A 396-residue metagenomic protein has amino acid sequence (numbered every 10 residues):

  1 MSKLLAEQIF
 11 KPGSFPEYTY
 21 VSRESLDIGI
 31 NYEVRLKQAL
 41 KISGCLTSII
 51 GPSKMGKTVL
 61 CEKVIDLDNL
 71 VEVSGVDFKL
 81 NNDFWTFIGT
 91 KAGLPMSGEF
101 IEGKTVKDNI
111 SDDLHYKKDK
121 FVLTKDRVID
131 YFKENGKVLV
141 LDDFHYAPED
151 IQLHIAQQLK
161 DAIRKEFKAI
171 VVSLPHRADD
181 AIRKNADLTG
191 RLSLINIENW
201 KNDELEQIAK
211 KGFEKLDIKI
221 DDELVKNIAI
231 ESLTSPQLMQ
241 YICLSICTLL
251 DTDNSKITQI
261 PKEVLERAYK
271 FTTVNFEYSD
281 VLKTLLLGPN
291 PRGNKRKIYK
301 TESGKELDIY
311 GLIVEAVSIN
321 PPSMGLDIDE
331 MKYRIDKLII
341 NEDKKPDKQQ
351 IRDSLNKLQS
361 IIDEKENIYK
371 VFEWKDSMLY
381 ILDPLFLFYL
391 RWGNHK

Functional and structural regions predicted by a protein language model:
M1-T47: A short, basic N-terminal segment
S14, N69-L70, K79-S111: Conserved NTP-binding/hydrolysis module of P-loop NTPases
L40-E62, D77: Walker A/P-loop nucleotide-binding motif
L70, R183-N199: A short helix-turn-beta junction within AAA+ P-loop NTPase domains corresponding to the substrate/partner-engaging
F121-H176, R183-A186: Conserved Walker B catalytic segment
I197-L224, T234-I242: Conserved small helical "lid"/interfacial subdomain of P-loop NTPases
D222-T284: Amphipathic alpha-helical "lid/sensor" segments that cap RecA-like P-loop NTPase cores
I260-K396: C-terminal leucine-rich, beta-strand-based interaction scaffolds used for sensing/assembly
